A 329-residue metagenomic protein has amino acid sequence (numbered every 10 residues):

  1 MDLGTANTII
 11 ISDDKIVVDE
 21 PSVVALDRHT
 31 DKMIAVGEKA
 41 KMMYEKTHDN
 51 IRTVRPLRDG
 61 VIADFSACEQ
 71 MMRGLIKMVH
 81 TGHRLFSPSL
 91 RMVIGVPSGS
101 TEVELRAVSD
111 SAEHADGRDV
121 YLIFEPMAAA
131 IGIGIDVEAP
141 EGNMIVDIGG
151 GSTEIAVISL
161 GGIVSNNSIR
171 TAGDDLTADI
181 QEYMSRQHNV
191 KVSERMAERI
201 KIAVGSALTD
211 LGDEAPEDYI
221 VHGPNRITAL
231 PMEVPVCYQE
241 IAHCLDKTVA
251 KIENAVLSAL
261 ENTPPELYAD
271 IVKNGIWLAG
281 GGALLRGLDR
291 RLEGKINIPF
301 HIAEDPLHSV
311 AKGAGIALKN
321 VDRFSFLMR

Functional and structural regions predicted by a protein language model:
M1-I148, A156-I276, A283-R329: Nucleotide/phosphate-binding catalytic cleft detector across ATP-hydrolyzing and phosphate-transferring enzymes
